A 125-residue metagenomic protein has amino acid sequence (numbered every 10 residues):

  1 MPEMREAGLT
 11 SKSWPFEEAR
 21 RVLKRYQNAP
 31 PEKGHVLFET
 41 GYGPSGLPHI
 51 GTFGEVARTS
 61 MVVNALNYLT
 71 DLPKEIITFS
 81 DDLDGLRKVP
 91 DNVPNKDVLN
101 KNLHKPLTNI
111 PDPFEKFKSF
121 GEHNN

Functional and structural regions predicted by a protein language model:
M1-N125: N-terminal Rossmann-like or analogous alpha/beta NTP/dinucleotide-binding catalytic cores that position adenine
